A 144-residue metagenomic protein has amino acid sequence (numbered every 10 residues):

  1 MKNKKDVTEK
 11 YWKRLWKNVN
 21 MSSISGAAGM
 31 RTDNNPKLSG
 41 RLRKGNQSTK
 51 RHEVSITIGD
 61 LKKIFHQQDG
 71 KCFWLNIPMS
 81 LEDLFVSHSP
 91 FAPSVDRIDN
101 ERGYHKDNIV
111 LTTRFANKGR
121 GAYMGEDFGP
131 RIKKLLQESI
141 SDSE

Functional and structural regions predicted by a protein language model:
K4-V7, Y11-K71: Short, charged surface segments at domain edges that flank catalytic/cofactor-binding sites
H52-V54, L61-K63, W74-L111: Histidine-centered nuclease catalytic patch
S80-L81, I109-R131: Short Cys/His-centered divalent metal-binding micro-motifs
R97, P130-I140, E144: Domain-exit/linker segments immediately C-terminal to small folded modules
H105-N117, S139-E144: Short Fe-S-cluster ligation motifs
